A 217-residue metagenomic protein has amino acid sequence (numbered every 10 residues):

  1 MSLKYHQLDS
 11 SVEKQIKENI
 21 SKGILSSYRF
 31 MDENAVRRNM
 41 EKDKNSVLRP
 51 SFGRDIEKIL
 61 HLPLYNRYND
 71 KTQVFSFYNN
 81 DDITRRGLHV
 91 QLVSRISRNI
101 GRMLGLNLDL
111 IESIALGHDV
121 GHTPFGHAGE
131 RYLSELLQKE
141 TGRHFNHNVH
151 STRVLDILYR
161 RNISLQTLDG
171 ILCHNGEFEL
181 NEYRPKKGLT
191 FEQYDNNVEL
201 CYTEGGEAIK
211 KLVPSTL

Functional and structural regions predicted by a protein language model:
S2-K44, H61-N66, R95, M103 (+1 more regions): Sequence-structural signature of the catalytic-core scaffold of metal-dependent phosphohydrolases that act on
I20-K22, E57, L108: Alpha-helical protein-protein interaction elements
E33, D70-F75, L106-I111, A128-R131: Short amphipathic alpha-helical segments, especially helix-boundary/capping motifs
M40-V47, S51-L60, Y65-L88, F178-E179 (+1 more regions): Active-site flanking loop/helix segments enriched in acidic
L48, D82-V90, G121-H122, E140-H144: Short secondary-structure transition/capping motifs
N79-L110, L212: Alpha-helical phosphate/pyrophosphate-handling elements in metalloenzyme active cores
E112-G117, G121: Short alpha-helix carrying the canonical HExxH Zn2+-binding catalytic motif
